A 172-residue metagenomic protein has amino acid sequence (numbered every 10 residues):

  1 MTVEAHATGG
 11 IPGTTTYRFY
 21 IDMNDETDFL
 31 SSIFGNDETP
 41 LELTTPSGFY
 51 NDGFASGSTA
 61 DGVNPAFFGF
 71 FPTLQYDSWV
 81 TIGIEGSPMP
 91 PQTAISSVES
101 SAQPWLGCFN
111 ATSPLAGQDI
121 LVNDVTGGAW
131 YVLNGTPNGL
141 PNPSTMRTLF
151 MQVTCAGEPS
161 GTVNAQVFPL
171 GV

Functional and structural regions predicted by a protein language model:
M1-V172: Non-catalytic macromolecular-recognition regions in eukaryotic signaling proteins
